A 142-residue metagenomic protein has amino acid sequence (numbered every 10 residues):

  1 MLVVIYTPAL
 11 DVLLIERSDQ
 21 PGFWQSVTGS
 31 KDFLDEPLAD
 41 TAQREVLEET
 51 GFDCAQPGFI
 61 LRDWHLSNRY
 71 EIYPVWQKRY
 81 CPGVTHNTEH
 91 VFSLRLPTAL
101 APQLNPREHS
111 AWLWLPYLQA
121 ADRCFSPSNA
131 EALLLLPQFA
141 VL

Functional and structural regions predicted by a protein language model:
M1-L13, L34: Conserved N-terminal beta-strand and adjoining loop/helix that marks the start of the Nudix/MutT-like hydrolase domain
I5-P8, R17, L94-L96: Active-site beta-strand termini and strand-to-loop segments that position acidic
I15, A42, V46, W112: Hydrophobic pocket/interface hotspot
Q20-F23: A conserved beta-turn-beta hairpin within the catalytic core of GNAT-like acetyltransferases that forms part
S26-W64: The catalytic Nudix box helix
H65-A101, L113: Active-site-adjacent beta-strand/loop module that shapes the phosphate/pyrophosphate-binding cleft
E89-L133: NUDIX/MutT-family hydrolases
L135-L142: C-terminal alpha-helix
